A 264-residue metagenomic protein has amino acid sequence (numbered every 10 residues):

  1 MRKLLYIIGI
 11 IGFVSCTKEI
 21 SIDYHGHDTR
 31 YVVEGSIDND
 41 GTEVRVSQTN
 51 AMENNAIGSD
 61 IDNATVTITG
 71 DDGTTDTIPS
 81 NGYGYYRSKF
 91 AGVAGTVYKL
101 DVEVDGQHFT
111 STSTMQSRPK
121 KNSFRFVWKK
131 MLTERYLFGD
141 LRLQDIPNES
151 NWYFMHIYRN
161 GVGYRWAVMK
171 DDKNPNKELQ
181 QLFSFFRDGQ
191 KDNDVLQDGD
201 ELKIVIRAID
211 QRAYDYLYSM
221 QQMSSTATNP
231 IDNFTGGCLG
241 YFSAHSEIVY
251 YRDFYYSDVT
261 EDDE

Functional and structural regions predicted by a protein language model:
M1-H27: Bacterial Sec-dependent N-terminal signal peptides
T17-E264: A sequence/structural signal for flexible, mid-protein segments enriched in small/helix-disrupting residues
